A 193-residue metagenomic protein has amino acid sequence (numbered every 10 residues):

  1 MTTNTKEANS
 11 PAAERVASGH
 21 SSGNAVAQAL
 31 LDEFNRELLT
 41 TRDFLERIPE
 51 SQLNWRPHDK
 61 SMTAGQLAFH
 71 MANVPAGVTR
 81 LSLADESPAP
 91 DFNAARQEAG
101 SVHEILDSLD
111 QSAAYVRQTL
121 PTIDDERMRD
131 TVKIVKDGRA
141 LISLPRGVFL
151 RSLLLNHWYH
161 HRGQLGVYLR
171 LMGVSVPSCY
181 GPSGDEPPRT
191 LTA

Functional and structural regions predicted by a protein language model:
T2-E7, A12, L31-L45, Q52-A95 (+1 more regions): Short, contiguous alpha-helical
S18-D32: Short, charged, low-complexity loops and linkers
T40-D43, R47, Q111, Y115-T122 (+1 more regions): Solvent-exposed, charged/polar functional surfaces in cytosolic regulatory/catalytic domains
R80-D124: Helix-adjacent hinge/juxtasegments
T122-G138: Acidic catalytic patch
